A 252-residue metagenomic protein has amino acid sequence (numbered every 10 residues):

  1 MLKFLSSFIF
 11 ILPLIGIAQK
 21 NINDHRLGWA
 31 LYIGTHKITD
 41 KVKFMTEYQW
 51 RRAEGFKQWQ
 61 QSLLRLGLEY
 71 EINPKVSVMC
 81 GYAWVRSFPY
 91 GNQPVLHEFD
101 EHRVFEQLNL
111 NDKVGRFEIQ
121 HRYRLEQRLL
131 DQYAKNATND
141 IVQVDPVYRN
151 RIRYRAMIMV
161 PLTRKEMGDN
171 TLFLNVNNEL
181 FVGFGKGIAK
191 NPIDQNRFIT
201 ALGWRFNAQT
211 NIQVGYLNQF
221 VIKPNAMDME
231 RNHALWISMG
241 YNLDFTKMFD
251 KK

Functional and structural regions predicted by a protein language model:
K20-W29, R52-Q61, K186-I193, P224-N232: Solvent-exposed loop/turn segments connecting transmembrane beta-strands in outer-membrane beta-barrel proteins
H25-G28, Q60-S62, D100-V104, P146-Y154 (+2 more regions): Residues that define the transmembrane beta-barrel architecture of outer-membrane proteins
Y32-H36, L66-Y70, E106-D112, L125 (+3 more regions): Residues on the lipid-exposed face of transmembrane beta-strands in outer-membrane beta-barrel proteins
D40-K41, K75, K113-Q120, L162-L172 (+2 more regions): Short loop/turn motifs that connect adjacent beta-strands in outer-membrane beta-barrel proteins
F44-T46, V78-C80, I119-Y123, I152 (+3 more regions): Transmembrane beta-strands of outer-membrane beta-barrel proteins
Y48-E54, Y82-F88, D112, L125-L129 (+3 more regions): Transmembrane beta-strands of outer-membrane beta-barrel pores
L108, R231-K252: Outer-membrane beta-barrel "beta-signal"
R124-N211, Q219-F220: Outer-membrane beta-barrel transmembrane domain signature
